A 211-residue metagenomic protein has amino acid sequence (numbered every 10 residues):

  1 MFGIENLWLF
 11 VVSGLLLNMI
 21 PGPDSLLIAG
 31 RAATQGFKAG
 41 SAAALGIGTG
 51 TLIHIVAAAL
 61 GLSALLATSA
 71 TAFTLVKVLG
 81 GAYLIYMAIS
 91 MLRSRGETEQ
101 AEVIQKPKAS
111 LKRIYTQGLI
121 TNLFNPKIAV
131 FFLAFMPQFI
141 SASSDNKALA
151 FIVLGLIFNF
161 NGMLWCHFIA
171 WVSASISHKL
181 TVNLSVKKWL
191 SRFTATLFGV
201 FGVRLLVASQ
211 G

Functional and structural regions predicted by a protein language model:
F2-T74, A134-N159, A170, S177: Juxtamembrane transmembrane-helix termini in multi-pass membrane transport proteins
W8, V12, K108-I120, L149-V153 (+1 more regions): Alpha-helical membrane-protein architecture signal
G22, N125, A195: Short, conserved phosphate/pyrophosphate- and ester-handling motifs at nucleotide-, phospho-/glycolipid
A67-E99, W165-I169, S173, S177-G211: Selective transmembrane alpha-helices of multi-pass membrane proteins
R93-L111: Flexible cytoplasmic inter-helical loops of multi-pass small-molecule transporters
G118, F124-A129: Selected transmembrane alpha-helices and immediately adjacent juxtamembrane segments of polytopic inner-membrane
